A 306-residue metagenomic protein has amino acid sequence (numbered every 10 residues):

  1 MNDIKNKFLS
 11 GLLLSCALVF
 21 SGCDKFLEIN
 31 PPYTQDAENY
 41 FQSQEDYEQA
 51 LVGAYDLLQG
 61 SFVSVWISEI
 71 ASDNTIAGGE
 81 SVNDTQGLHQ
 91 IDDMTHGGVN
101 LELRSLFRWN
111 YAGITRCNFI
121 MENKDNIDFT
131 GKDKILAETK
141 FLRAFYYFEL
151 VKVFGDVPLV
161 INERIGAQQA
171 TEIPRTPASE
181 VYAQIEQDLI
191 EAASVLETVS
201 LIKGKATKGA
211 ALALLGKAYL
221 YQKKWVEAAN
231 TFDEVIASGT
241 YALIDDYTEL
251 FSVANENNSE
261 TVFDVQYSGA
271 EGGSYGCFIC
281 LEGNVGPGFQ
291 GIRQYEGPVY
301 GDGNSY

Functional and structural regions predicted by a protein language model:
N2-L12: Bacterial N-terminal signal peptides that target proteins for export
F20-G22: C-terminal motif of bacterial Sec signal peptides marking the signal peptidase cleavage site
D24-V82, Y182, I190-A193, K205-Y306: An aromatic- and glycine-enriched ligand-binding surface/loop that stacks and positions planar moieties
K25, N126, D156-L159: Short, conserved catalytic or interaction motifs in soluble domains
P32-D36, T95-H96, N162-Q169: Short linear capping/connector segments at secondary-structure termini
Q44, E48-V52, D56-F62, N83-F154 (+3 more regions): Conserved, well-structured interaction surfaces
E149, V153-D156, N162, V195 (+2 more regions): Alpha-solenoid helical repeat scaffolds
